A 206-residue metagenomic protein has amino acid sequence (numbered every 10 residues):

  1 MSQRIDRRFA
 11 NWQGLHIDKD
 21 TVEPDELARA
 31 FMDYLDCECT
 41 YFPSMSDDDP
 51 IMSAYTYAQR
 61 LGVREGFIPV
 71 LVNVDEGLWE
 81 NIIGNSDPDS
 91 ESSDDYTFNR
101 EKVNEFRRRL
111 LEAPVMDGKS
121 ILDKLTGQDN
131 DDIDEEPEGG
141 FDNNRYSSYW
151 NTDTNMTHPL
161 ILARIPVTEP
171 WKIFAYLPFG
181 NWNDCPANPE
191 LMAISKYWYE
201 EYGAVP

Functional and structural regions predicted by a protein language model:
Q3-F179: Extended, low-hydrophobicity segments enriched in charged/polar residues
Y146, E190-M192: Residue-level detector of functional hotspots within protein domains
G180-N188: Short, surface-exposed ligand-recognition loops at beta-strand->loop->(often short) alpha-helix junctions that present
P189, K196-P206: Alpha-helical oligomerization segments
